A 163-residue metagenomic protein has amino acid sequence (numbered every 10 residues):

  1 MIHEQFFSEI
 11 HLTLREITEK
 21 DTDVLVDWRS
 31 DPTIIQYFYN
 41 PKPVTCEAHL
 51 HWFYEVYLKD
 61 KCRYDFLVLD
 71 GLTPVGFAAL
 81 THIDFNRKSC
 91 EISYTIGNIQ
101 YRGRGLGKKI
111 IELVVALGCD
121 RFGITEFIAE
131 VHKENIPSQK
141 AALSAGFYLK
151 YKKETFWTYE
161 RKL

Functional and structural regions predicted by a protein language model:
M1-T22, D65, L69-L163: Acyl-donor (CoA/ACP) binding surface of acyl/acetyltransferases
R15-N40: Short amphipathic alpha-helix that is part of the acyltransferase structural core
E19-V26, C46, L50, Y54: An amphipathic alpha-helix signature
D27, H51, K140, S144: DNA-binding alpha-helical recognition surfaces that contact promoter or target DNA
W28, V56-K59, G118: Hydrophobic helix-cap positions at the C-terminus of alpha-helices in RecA-like/P-loop ATPase nucleotide-binding cores
T33-F53: Conserved GNAT-fold acetyl-CoA-binding loop/helix
Y54-L67: A short helix-loop-beta-strand connector motif used in the catalytic cores of GNAT acetyltransferases and, in some
